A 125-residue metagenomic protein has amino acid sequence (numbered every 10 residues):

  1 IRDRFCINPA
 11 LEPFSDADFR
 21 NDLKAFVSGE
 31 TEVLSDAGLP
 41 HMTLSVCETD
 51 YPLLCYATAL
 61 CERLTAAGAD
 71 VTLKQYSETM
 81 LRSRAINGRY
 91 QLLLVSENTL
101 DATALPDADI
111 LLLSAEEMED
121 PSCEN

Functional and structural regions predicted by a protein language model:
I1-C6, L92, S96, D101 (+1 more regions): N-terminal segment of the mature folded domain
R2-T49, S114-N125: Alpha-helical secondary-structure segments
N21, L73-L81, T103-N125: Extracytoplasmic/peripheral linker and loop segments enriched in polar/acidic and small residues with frequent Thr/Pro
D36-T99: Ligand/substrate-recognition segments at binding pockets and active sites
